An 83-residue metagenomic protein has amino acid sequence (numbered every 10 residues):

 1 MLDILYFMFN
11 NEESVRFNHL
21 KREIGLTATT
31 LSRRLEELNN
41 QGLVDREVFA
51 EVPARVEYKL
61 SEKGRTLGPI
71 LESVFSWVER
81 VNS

Functional and structural regions predicted by a protein language model:
M1-T27: N-terminal helix-turn-helix DNA-binding core of bacterial DNA-binding proteins
D3-Y6, L31, D45, V56-S61: Long, contiguous secondary-structure blocks with strong helical propensity
Y6, N11, V48, P69-S83: Amphipathic alpha-helical dimerization/coiled-coil segments that flank or bridge DNA-binding/regulatory modules
F17-F49, P53: Canonical helix-turn-helix DNA-binding module
R22, N40, E62, P69 (+1 more regions): Replace "anionic and nucleotidyl ligands
E51-E72: Basic, amphipathic "hinge/linker" alpha-helix immediately C-terminal to the N-terminal HTH DNA-binding motif
